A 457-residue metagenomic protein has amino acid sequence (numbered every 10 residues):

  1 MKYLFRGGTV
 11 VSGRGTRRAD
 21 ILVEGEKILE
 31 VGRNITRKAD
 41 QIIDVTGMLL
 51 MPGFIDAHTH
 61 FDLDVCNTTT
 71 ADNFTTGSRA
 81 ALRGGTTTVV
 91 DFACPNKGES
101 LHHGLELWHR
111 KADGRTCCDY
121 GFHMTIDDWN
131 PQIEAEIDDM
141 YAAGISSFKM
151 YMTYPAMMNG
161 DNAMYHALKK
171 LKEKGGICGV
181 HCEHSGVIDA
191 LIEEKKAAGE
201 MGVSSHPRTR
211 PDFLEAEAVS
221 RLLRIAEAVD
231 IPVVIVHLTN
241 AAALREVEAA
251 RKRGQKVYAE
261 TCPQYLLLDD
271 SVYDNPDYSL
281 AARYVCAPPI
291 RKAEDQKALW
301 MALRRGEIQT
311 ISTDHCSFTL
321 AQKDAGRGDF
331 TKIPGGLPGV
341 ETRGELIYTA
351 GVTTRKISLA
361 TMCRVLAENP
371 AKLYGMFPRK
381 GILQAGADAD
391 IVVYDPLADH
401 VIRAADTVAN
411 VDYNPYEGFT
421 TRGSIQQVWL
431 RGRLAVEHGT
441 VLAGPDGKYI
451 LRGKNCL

Functional and structural regions predicted by a protein language model:
M1-G53: Histidine-rich, glycine-flanked metal-binding segment
G8, A325-D329, A385-L451: C-terminal cap of metal-dependent C-N hydrolases
G8, I21, E26, G47 (+15 more regions): Divalent metal-coordination and catalytic microenvironments
V45-R115, Q132: Metal-associated gating/positioning segment near the N- to mid-region
T86-V90, T116-G121, S146-S147, I225-V233 (+1 more regions): Short, surface-exposed connector motifs at secondary-structure boundaries
H102-C118, H166-V180: Alpha-helix-loop-beta-strand connector modules within alpha/beta enzyme cores
Q132-I311: Histidine/acidic residue-rich metal-binding segments in metalloenzymes
V203-D230, Y284, R304-R305, Q309-I311 (+1 more regions): His/Asp/Glu-enriched, well-ordered alpha-helical/loop segment that forms or immediately abuts the divalent-metal
